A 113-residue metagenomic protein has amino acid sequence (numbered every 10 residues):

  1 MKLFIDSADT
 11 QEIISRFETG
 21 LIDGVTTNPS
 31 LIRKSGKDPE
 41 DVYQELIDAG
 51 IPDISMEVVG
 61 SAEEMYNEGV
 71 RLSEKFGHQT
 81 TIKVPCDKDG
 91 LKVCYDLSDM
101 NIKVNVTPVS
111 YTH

Functional and structural regions predicted by a protein language model:
L3-D6, D23-T27, I54-M56, T80-I82 (+1 more regions): Hydrophobic faces of well-ordered beta-strands that scaffold small-molecule active sites in alpha/beta enzyme cores
D9-E12, T19, R33, D38-Y95: Active-site beta->alpha loop and helix N-cap motifs at the rims of alpha/beta catalytic domains
S15-E18, G24-V25: Preference for short coil/turn "hinge" residues that link or interrupt alpha-helices
P29-L31: Glycine-rich phosphate-binding active-site loops on the catalytic face of alpha/beta enzymes
V109: Glycine-rich beta-to-alpha active-site loop
T112-H113: Conserved small/polar residues in nucleotide/adenosyl-binding loops
